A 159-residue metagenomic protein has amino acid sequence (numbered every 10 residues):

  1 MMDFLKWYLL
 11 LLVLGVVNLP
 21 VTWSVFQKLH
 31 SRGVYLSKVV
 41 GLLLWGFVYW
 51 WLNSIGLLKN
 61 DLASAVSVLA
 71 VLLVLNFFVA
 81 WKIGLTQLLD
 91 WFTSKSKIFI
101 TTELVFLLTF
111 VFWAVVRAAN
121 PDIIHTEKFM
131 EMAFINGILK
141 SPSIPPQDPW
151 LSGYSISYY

Functional and structural regions predicted by a protein language model:
M1-S96: Membrane-embedded, hydrophobic transmembrane alpha-helices
M2-D3, K97-T102, L108-Y159: Active-site lumenal/periplasmic loops and adjacent helix-entry segments of GT-C-fold, multi-pass membrane
